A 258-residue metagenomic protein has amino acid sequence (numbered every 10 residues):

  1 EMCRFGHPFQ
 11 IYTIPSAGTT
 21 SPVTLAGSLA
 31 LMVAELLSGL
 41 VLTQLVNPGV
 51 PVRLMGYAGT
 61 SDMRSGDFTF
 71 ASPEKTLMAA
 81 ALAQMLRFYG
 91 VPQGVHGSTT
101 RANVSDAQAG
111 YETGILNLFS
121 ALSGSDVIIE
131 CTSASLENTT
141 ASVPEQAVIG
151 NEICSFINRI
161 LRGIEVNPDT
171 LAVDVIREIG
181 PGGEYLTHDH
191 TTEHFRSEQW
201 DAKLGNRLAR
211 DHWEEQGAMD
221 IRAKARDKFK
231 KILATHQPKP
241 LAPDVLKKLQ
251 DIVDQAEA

Functional and structural regions predicted by a protein language model:
E1-L122, D126: Helix-rich catalytic cores of soluble enzyme domains
S16, G59-D62, Q93-G97, I129-T140 (+2 more regions): Short acidic (Asp/Glu) and glycine-rich catalytic loops that position anionic groups and cofactors
S16, T20, S65, T69 (+7 more regions): A near-ubiquitous, low-amplitude feature marking generic local secondary-structure context
A79-L186: Hydrophobic alpha-helical bundle architecture
P144-A258: Catalytic-core signal marking the mid-to-C-terminal active-site face
